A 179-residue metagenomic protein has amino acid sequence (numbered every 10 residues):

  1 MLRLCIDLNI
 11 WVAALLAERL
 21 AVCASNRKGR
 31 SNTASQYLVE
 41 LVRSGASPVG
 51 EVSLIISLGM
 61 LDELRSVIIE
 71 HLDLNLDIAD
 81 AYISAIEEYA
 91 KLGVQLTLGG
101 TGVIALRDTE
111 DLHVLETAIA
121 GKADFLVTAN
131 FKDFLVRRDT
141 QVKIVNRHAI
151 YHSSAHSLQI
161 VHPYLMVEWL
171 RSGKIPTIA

Functional and structural regions predicted by a protein language model:
M1-I56: Short, well-structured N-terminal submotif of metal-dependent ribonuclease cores
L8, L58, A129-F131: Short secondary-structure boundary segments
V12-A14, E63-R65, F134-R137: Short catalytic/ligand-binding loop motif for oxyanion handling, primarily in non-cytosolic enzymes, centered on
E18-K28, I104-A105, V136-I144: Short, flexible/disordered intra-domain loops and linkers
V42-T101: PIN-domain endoribonuclease scaffold, especially VapC-family toxins
D62-E63, G99-L106, L165-R171: A short acidic, often aromatic-flanked loop/helix-cap motif at beta-alpha or helix-coil junctions that lines enzyme
E88-L126, F131-D139: Active-site neighborhoods of divalent-metal-dependent phosphate/nucleic-acid chemistry enzymes
K132-A179: Acidic, PIN/NYN-like endoribonuclease modules and their adjacent C-terminal/linker elements
